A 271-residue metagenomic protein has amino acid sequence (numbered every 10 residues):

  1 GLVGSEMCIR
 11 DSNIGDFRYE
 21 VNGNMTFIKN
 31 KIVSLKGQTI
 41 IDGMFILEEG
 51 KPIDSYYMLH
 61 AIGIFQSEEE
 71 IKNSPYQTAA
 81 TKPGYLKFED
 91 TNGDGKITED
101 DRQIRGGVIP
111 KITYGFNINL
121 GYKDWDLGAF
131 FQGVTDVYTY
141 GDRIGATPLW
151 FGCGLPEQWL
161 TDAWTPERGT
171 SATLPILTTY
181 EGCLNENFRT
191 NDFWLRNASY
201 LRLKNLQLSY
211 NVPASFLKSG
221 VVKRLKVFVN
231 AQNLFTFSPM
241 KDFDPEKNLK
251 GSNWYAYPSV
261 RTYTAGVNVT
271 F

Functional and structural regions predicted by a protein language model:
L2-I9: Short, small-residue-biased leader/transition segments that mark boundaries at the very start of proteins
D11-V108, G169: Conserved small-residue
G15-V21, I112, K123-W125, S199 (+2 more regions): Outer-envelope beta-barrel architecture signal
V21-G23, A129, V227-V229, V267: Membrane-embedded beta-strand positions of outer-membrane beta-barrel proteins
M25-K31, Y122-D124, G133-V137, N205 (+3 more regions): Transmembrane beta-strands of outer-membrane beta-barrel pores
G43-I64, E69, A163, E167-T170 (+2 more regions): C-terminal beta-signal and terminal closure region of outer-membrane beta-barrel proteins
S55, V134-K226: Extracytoplasmic gating/loop element in the C-terminal half of outer-membrane beta-barrel translocons and assembly
D124-G128, S215-F216: Repeated loop/turn-to-beta-strand initiation elements of outer-membrane beta-barrel proteins
